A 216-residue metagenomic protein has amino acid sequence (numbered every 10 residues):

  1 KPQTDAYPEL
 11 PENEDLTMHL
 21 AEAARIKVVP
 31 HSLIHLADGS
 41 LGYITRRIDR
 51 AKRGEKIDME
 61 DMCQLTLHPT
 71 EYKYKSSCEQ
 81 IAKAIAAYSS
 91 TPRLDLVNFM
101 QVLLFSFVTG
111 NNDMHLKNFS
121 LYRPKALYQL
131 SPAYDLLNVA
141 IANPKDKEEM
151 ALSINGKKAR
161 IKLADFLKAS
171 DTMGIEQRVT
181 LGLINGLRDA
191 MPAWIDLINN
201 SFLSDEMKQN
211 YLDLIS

Functional and structural regions predicted by a protein language model:
K1-K75, Y122, R178: Conserved ATP-binding subdomain of kinase catalytic cores across diverse folds
A6-A24, S76-A142: Conserved kinase catalytic-core segment
Y7, K52, E71, S89 (+3 more regions): Hydrophobic alpha-helical scaffolding
L36-D38, F99, G182-P192, S201: Small/polar glycine-rich anion-binding or flexible loop at a beta-alpha turn
M59, S76-E79, L96-N98, G182-L183 (+2 more regions): Short coil/turn segments at secondary-structure boundaries
D61, L65-A84, Y122-L181: Catalytic-core segments of enzymes that bind and process phosphorylated/nucleotide-bearing substrates
A87, Y128, T172, D189-S216: Regulatory N- and C-terminal appendages and interdomain linkers associated with kinase/kinase-like NTP transferase
